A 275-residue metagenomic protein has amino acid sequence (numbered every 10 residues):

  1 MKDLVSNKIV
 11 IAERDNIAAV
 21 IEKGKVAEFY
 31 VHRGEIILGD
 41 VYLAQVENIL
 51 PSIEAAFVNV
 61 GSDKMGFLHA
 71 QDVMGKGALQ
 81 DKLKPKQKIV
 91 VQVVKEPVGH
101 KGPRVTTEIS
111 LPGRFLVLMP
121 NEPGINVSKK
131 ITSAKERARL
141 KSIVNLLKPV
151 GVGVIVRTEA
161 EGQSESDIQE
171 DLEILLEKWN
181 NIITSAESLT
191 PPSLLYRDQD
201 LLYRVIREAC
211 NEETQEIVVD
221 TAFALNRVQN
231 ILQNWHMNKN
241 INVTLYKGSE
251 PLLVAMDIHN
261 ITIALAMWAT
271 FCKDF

Functional and structural regions predicted by a protein language model:
M1-F275: DE-rich acidic low-complexity regions and acidic surface loops
